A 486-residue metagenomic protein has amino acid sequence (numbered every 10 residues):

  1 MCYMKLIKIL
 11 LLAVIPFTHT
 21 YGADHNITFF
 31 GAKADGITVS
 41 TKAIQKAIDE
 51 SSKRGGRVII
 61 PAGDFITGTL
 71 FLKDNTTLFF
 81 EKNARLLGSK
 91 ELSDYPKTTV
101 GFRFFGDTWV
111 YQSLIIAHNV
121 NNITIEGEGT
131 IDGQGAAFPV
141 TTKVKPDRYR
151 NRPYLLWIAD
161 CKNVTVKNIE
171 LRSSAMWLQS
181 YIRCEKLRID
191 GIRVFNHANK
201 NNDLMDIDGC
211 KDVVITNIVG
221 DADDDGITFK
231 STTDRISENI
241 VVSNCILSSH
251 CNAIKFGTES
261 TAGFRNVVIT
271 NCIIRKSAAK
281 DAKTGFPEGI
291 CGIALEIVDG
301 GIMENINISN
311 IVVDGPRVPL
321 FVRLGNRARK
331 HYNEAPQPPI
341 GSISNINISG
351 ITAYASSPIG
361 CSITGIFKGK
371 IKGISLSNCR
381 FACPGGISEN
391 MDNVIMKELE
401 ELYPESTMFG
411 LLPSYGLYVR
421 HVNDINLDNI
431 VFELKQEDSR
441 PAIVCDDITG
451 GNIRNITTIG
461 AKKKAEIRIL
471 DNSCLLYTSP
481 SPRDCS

Functional and structural regions predicted by a protein language model:
K5-L12: Sec-dependent signal peptide recognition, specifically the positively charged N-region followed immediately by
L12-T20: Hydrophobic h-region of N-terminal signal peptides that target proteins for export in Gram-negative bacteria
Y21-A43: Right-handed parallel beta-helix/beta-solenoid
G31, T41, K53-G101, T108-Y111 (+5 more regions): N-terminal extracellular ligand-recognition/capping segment immediately after the signal peptide
T69, S89-E91, Y111-Q112, Q134-F138 (+14 more regions): Short glycine/acidic-rich loop motifs that flank beta-strands on beta-rich extracellular proteins
D107, Y111-G127, P153-T165, E185-D190 (+9 more regions): Surface-exposed loop/turn motifs in large extracellular/passenger domains
N122, E126-I246, N393-E398, S439-C445 (+2 more regions): Right-handed parallel beta-helix
Y477-S486: Single conserved hydrophobic/aromatic residue that forms the stacking wall/gate of nucleotide- or nucleobase-binding
